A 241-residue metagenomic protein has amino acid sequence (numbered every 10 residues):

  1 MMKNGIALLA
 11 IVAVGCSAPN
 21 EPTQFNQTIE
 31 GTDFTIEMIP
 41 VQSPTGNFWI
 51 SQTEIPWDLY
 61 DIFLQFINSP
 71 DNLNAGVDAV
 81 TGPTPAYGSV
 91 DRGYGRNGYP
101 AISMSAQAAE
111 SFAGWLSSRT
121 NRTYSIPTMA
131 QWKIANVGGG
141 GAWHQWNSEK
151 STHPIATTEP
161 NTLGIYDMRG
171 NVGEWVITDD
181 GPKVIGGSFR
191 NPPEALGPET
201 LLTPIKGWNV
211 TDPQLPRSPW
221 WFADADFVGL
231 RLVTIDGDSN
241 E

Functional and structural regions predicted by a protein language model:
M2-L8: Sec-dependent signal peptide recognition, specifically the positively charged N-region followed immediately by
V14-G15: C-terminal motif of bacterial Sec signal peptides marking the signal peptidase cleavage site
T23-I39: GGW-centered surface loops in extracellular recognition modules
I29, G95-D212, R217-D226: Functional-site microenvironments in short loops/helix caps that host divalent-cation chemistry
G31-I36, T45-N47, K150: Glycine-centered tight beta-turn/hairpin loop motif at sheet-sheet or coil-to-beta transitions
N47-G139, T234-N240: Active-site microenvironments of metalloenzymes and redox enzymes
G229-R231: Outer-membrane beta-barrel "beta-signal"
